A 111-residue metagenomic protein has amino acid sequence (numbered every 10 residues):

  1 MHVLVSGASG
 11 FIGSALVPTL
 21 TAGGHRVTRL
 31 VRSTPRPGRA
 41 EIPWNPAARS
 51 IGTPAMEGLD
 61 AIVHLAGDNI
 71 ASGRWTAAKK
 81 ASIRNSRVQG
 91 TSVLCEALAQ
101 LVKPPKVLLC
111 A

Functional and structural regions predicted by a protein language model:
H2, R26, V107: Residues at the starts of beta-strands that form the adenosine-phosphate
V3-G23: N-terminal Rossmann NAD(P)H-binding glycine-rich loop of SDR-like oxidoreductase domains
S6, L59-L65, L109-A111: Rossmann-fold scaffold of SDR-type NAD(P)-dependent oxidoreductases
H25-R32: Conserved glycine-rich Rossmann-like NAD(P)H-binding loop of the short-chain dehydrogenase/reductase
P35-V93: NAD(P)H-binding glycine-rich loop region in Rossmannoid oxidoreductase-like domains and their noncatalytic homologs
K80, S92-A111: Conserved Rossmann-fold NAD(P)-dependent oxidoreductase catalytic core, especially the SDR/UDP-sugar
